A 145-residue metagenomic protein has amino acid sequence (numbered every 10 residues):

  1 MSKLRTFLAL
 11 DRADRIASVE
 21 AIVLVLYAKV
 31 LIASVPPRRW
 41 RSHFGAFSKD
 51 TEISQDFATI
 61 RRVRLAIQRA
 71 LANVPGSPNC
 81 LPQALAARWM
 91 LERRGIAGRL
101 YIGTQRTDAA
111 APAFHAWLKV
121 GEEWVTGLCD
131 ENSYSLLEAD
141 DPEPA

Functional and structural regions predicted by a protein language model:
M1-A145: Helix-boundary/low-complexity linker signature
